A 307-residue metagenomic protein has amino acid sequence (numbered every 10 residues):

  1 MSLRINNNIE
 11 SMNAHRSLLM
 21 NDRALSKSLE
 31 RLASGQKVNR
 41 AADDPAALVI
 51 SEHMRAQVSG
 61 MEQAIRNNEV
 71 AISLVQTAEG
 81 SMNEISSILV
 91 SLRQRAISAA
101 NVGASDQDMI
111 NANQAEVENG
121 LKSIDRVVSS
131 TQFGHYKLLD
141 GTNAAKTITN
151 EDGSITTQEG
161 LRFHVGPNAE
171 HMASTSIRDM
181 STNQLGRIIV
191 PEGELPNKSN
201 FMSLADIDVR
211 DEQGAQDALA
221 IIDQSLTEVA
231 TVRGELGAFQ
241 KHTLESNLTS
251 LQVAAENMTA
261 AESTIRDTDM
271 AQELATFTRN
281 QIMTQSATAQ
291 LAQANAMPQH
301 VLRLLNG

Functional and structural regions predicted by a protein language model:
S2-S11, R40, E52, I65-S250 (+3 more regions): Amphipathic alpha-helical coiled-coil/heptad-repeat segments
I9-S26: Donor-binding/catalytic cores of nucleotide-activated saccharide and glycerol-phosphate transferases/polymerases
D22-S26, E52-R66, T284-T288, A296-Q299: Parallel, heptad-repeat alpha-helical coiled-coil signal-transduction segments
R23, E30, S59, R66-E69 (+3 more regions): Residues at a fixed heptad register within alpha-helical coiled-coils and interdomain linker helices that relay
K27-K37, I97, E256-R266, Q285 (+2 more regions): Amphipathic helical oligomerization segments
A41, V232, A254-T278: Amphipathic, heptad-repeat alpha-helical segments used for oligomerization and assembly
